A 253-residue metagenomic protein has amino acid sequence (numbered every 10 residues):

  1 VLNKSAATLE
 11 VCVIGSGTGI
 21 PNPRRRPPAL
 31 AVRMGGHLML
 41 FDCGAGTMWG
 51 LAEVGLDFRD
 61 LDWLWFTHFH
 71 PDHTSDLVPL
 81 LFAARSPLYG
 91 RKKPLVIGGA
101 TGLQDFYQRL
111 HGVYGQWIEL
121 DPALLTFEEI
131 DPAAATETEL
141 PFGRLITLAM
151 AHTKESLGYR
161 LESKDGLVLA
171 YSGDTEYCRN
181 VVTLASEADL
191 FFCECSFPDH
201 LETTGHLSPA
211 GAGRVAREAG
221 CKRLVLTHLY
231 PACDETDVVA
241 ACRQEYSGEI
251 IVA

Functional and structural regions predicted by a protein language model:
L2, G90, L95-E155: Metallo-beta-lactamase
L2-V54, L157-G173, L190: Conserved beta-strand hairpin/beta-sheet module of binuclear metal-dependent hydrolase folds, prominently
A7, L56-R59, K93, A123 (+4 more regions): Structured loop/turn residues at beta-strand edges in well-structured enzyme cores
L40-G44, D62-H68, A100, L169-G173 (+3 more regions): Active-site neighborhood of phospho(di)ester-bond hydrolases with catalytic His/Asp-centered motifs
G44, A151, E176: Adenine-nucleotide cofactor-binding loop residues
G46-G98: Active-site metal-binding motif and surrounding structural segment of the metallo-beta-lactamase
L80-V96, E155-L157, E162-S163, T204-A232: P-loop/Walker A phosphate-binding loop and immediately adjacent motor/lid segment at beta-alpha junctions
E176-A253: Cap/insert and terminal regions of metallo-dependent hydrolase folds
